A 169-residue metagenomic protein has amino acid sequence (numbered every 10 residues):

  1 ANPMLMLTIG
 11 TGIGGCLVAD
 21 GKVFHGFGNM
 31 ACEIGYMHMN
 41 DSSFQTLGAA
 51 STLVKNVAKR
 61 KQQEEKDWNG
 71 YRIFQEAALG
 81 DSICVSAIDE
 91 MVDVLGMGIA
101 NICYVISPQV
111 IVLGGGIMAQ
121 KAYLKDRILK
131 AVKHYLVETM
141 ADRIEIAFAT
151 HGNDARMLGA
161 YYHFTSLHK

Functional and structural regions predicted by a protein language model:
N2-P3, K22-V23, H38-K169: ATP-binding/phosphotransfer module of carbohydrate and carboxylate kinases, centering on a glycine-rich
M4-T8, G14-C16: Short glycine-aspartate micro-motif
I9-G12, M140-D142: Short, basic and Ser/Thr-rich N-terminal targeting/leader segments
I13-G14, G35: Histidine-centered metal-chelating micro-motifs
A31-E33: A short acidic/small-residue loop/turn micro-motif
